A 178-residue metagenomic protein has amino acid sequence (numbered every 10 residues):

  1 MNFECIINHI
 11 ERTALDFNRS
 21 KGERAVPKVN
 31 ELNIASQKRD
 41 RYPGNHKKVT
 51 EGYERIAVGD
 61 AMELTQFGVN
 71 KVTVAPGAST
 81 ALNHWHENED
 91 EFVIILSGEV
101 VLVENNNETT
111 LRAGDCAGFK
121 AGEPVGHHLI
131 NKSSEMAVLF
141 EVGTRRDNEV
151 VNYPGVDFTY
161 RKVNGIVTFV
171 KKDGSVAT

Functional and structural regions predicted by a protein language model:
F17, G22-Q66, N152-T178: A short, N-terminal "cap"/entry segment at the start of jelly-roll beta-barrel domains of the cupin/DSBH fold
N70-H86: Conserved short histidine dyad/triad with adjacent acidic residue
E89-D90, I94-V100: Glycine- and acidic-residue-biased ligand/ion/polar-headgroup-sensing regions
N106-A121: Short acidic-glycine-tyrosine-enriched beta hairpin
A121-N148: Ligand-binding loop in jelly-roll beta-barrel domains
